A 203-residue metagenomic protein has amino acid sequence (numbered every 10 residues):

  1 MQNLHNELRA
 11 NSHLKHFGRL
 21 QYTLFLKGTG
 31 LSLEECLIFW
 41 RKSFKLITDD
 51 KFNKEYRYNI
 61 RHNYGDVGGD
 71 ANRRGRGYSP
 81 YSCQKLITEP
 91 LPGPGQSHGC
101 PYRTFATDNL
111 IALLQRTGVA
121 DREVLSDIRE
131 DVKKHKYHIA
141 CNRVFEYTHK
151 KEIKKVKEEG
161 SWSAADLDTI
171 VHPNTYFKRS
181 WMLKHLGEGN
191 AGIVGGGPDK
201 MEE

Functional and structural regions predicted by a protein language model:
M1-L20, L24, G28-E203: Basic, alpha-helical nucleic-acid-binding regions used in initiation and control of genome expression
